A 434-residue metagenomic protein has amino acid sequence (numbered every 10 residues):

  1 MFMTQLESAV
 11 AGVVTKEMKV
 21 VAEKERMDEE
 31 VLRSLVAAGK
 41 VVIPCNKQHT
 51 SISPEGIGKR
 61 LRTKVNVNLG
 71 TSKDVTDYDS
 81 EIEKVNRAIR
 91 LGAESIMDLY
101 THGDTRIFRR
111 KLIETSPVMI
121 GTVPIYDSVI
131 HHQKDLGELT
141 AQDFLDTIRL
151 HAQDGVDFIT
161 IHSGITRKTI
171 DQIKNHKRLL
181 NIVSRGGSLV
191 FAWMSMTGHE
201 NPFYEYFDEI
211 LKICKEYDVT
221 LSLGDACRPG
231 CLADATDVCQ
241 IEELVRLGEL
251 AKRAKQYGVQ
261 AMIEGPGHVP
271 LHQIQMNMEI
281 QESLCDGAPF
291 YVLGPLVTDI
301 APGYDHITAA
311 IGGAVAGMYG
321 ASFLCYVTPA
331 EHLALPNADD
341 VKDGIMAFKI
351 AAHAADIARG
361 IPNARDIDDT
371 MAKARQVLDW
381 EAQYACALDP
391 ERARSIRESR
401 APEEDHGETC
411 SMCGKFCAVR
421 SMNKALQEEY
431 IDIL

Functional and structural regions predicted by a protein language model:
T4-T298, Y304, A310-F323: Alpha/beta enzyme core
D171-S195, P229, A233-A235, H272 (+1 more regions): Catalytic or ion-coupling anion/metal-binding cores of large enzyme and transporter domains
I300-A309, A314-I361: C-terminal catalytic subdomain
